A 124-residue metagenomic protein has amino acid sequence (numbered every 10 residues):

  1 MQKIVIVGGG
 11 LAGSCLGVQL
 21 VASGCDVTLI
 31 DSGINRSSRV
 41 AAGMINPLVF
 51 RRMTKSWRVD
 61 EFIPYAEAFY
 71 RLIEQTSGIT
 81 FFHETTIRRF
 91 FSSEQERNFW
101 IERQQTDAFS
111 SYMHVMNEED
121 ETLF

Functional and structural regions predicted by a protein language model:
M1-A12: Beta1/beta-strand and adjacent pyrophosphate-binding region of the FAD-binding site in flavoprotein oxidoreductases
G8, D31, F91: Short beta-strand/turn micro-motifs composed of small residues that flank or help shape donor/cofactor-binding pockets
G9-L11, I34, F50: Short polar catalytic/cofactor-binding loops
G13, R36, T54: Flexible, glycine-rich phosphate/dinucleotide-binding loops and adjacent beta-alpha linkers at cofactor/substrate
V21-V40: Glycine-rich FAD pyrophosphate-binding loop
M44-F124: Dinucleotide-binding Rossmann-like beta1-alpha1 core, especially the glycine-rich loop that anchors the ADP
